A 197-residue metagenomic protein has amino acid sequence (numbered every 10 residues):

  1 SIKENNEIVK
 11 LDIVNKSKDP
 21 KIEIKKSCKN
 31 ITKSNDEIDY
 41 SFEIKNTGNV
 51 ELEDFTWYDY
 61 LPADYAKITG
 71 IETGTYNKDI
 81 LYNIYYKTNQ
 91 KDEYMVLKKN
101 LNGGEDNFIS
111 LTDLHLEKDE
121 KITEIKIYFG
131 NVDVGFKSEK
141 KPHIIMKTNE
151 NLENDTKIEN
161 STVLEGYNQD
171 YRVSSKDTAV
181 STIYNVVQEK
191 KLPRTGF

Functional and structural regions predicted by a protein language model:
S1, N100, E105-T156, N168: Low-complexity, intrinsically disordered segments enriched in Ser/Thr together with acidic residues
S1-K25, A66, T148-G196: Extracellular/luminal low-complexity Ser/Thr/Pro-rich, glycosylation-prone repeat/linker regions
I8, E37-S41, T56, E124 (+2 more regions): Intrinsic-disorder/low-complexity, polar/charged segments enriched in Ser/Thr/Lys/Arg/Asp/Glu/Gln
K21-E23, L52-T56, L81: Exposed beta-strand and adjacent loop surfaces of beta-rich binding modules that mediate intermolecular recognition
K26, F42-I44, D59, I127 (+1 more regions): Preference for bulky hydrophobic residues occupying beta-strand positions in well-ordered beta-sheet regions
S27-I31: Short beta-strand segments of immunoglobulin-like
K33-L61: Short beta-strand elements of extracellular/lumenal beta-sandwich folds
T56, Y60-K126: A surface/secretory-pathway sequence property marking extracellular, secreted, or lumenal proteins enriched
